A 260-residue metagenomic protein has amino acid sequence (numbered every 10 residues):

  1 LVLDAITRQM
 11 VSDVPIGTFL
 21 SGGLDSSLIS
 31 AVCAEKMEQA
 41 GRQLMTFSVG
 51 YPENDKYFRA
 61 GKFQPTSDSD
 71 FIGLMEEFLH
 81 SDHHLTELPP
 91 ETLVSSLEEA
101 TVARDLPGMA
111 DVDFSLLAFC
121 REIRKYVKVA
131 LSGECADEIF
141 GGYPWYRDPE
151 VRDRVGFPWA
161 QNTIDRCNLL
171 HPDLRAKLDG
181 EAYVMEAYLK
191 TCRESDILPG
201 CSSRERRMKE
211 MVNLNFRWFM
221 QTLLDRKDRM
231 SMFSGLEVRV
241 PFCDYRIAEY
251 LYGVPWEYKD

Functional and structural regions predicted by a protein language model:
L1-G200, R206-M211, R226-D260: ATP-dependent adenylate-handling active sites, centered on carboxylate activation for C-N bond formation
C120, N215-L224: Core structural elements
